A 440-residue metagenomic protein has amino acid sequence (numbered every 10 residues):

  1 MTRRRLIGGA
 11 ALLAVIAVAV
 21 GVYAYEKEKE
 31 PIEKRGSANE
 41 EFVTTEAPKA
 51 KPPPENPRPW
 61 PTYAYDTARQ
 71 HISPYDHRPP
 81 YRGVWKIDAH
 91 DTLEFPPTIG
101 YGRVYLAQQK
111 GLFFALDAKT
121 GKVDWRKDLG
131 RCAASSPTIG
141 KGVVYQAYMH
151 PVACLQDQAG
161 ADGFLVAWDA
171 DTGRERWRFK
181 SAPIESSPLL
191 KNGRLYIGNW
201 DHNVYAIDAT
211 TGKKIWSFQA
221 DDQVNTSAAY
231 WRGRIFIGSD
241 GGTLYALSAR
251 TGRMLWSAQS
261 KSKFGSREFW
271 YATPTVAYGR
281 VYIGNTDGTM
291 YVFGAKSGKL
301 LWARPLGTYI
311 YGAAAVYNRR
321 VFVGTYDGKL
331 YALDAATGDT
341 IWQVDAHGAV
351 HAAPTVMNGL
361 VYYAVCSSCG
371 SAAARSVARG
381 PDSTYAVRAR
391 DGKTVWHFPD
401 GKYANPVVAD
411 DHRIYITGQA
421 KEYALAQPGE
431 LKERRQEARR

Functional and structural regions predicted by a protein language model:
M1-L13: N-terminal Sec-pathway targeting helices
Y25-A50: Ser/Thr/Pro/Gly-rich low-complexity linker/stalk segments immediately outside membranes or between
G36, W85-T98, R126-G140, A147-F164 (+14 more regions): Extracytoplasmic beta-rich repeat domains
A47-G83: Blade/loop signatures of beta-propeller domains
D117-G121, D169-T172, D208-G212, S248-T251 (+4 more regions): Short loop/turn segments that connect beta-strands within beta-propeller blades
A426-R435: Short loop/turn segments immediately following beta-strands, especially the blade-tip and inter-blade linker loops
